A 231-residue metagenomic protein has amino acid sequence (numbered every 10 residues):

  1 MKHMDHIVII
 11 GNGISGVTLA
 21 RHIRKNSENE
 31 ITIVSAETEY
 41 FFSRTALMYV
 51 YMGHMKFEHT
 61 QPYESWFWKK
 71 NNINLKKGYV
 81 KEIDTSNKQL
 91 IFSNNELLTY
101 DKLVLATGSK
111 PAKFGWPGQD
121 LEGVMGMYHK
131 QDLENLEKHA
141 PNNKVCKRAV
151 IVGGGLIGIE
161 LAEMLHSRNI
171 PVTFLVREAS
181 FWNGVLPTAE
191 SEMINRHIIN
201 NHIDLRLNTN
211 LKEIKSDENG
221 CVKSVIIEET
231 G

Functional and structural regions predicted by a protein language model:
M1-V8, S65-A149, S224-G231: FAD-binding core/adjacent interface of flavoenzyme oxidoreductases
K2-I73, M164-A189: Beta1-alpha1 glycine-rich phosphate/pyrophosphate-binding loop at the start of Rossmann-like nucleotide-binding domains
G11-I14, Y128, G153-G155: Glycine-rich Rossmann-fold phosphate-binding loop(s) that bind the pyrophosphate of adenine dinucleotide cofactors
G16, Y40-F41, Q89, A112-K113 (+3 more regions): Flexible, glycine-rich phosphate/dinucleotide-binding loops and adjacent beta-alpha linkers at cofactor/substrate
L75-I91, L98, R168-G231: A Rossmann-like FAD-binding core segment of flavoenzymes
N135-L186, V222: Rossmann-like NAD(P)H-binding beta-loop-alpha module
